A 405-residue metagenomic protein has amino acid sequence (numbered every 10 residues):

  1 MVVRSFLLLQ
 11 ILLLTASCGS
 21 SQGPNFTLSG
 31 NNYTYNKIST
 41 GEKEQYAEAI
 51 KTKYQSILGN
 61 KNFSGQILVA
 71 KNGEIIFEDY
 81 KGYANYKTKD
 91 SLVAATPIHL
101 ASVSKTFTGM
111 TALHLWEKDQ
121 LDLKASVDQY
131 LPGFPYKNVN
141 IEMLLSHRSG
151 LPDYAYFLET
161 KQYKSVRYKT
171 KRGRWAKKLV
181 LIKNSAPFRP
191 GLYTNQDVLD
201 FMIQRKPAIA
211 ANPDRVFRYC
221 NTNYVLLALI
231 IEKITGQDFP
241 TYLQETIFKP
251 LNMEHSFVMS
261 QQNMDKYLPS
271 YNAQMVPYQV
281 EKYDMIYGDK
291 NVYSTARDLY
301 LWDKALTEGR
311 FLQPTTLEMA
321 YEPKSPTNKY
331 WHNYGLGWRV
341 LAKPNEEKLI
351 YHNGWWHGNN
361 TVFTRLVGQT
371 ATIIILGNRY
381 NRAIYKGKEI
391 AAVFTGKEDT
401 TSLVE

Functional and structural regions predicted by a protein language model:
M1-S29: Bacterial Sec-dependent N-terminal signal peptides
L7, L13, T108, V127 (+2 more regions): Hydrophobic side chains within alpha-helical segments
C18-Y80, T235-Q237, T241-Q244, K249 (+1 more regions): Catalytic loop of the DD-peptidase/beta-lactamase superfamily, centered on the K-T-G motif and neighboring
L58-Q66, T88-L144, A210-C220, Y287-K290 (+1 more regions): Short active-site loop at a secondary-structure junction that contains or immediately precedes the catalytic residue(s)
K71, I75, V127, G133 (+1 more regions): Short, solvent-exposed turn/loop segments enriched in Gly/Ser/Thr/Pro and often Arg
E78, A84, A112: Juxtacatalytic substrate-recognition/specificity segment
V139-W355: Short, surface-exposed loop or secondary-structure junction motifs that flank catalytic or metal-binding residues
